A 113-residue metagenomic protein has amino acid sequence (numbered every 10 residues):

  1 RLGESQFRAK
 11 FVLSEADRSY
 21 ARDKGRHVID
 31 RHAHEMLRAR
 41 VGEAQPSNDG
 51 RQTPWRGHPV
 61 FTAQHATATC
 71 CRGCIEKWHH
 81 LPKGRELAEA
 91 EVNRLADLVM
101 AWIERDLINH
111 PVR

Functional and structural regions predicted by a protein language model:
R1-L37: Core of compact, soluble alpha-helical bundle domains
F11-D23, A39-V41, R51-G57, M100-W102: Membrane-interfacial helix-loop segments of redox and metal-homeostasis proteins, especially TM-loop-TM junctions
S19, D23, F61-H65, P82-R85: Short gly/ser-rich anion-binding loops that grip negatively charged ligand groups
N48-T67: Immediate flanking context of iron-sulfur cluster ligation sites
G73-N93, D97: Iron-sulfur (Fe-S) cluster-binding segments and ferredoxin-like electron-carrier domains, especially [2Fe-2S]
R94-R113: Short Fe-S-cluster ligation motifs
